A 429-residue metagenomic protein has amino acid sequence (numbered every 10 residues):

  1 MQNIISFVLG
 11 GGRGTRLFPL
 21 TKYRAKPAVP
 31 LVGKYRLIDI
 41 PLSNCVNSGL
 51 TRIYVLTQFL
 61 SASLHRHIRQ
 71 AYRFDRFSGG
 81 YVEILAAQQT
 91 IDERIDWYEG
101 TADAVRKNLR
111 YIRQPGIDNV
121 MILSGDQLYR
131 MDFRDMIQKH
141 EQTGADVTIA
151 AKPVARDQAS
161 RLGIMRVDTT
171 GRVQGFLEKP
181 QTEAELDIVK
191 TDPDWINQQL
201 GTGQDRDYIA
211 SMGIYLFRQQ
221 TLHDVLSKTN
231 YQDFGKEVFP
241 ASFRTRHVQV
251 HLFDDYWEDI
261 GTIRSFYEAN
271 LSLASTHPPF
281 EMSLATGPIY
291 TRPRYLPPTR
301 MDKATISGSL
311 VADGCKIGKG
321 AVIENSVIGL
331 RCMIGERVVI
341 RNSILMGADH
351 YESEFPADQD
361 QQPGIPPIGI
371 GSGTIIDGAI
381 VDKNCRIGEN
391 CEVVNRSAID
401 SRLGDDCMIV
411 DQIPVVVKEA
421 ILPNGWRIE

Functional and structural regions predicted by a protein language model:
M1-A274, I365-P366, S401-E419, N424: Unchanged
M1-I5, D194-D205, Q219-E429: Left-handed beta-helix
